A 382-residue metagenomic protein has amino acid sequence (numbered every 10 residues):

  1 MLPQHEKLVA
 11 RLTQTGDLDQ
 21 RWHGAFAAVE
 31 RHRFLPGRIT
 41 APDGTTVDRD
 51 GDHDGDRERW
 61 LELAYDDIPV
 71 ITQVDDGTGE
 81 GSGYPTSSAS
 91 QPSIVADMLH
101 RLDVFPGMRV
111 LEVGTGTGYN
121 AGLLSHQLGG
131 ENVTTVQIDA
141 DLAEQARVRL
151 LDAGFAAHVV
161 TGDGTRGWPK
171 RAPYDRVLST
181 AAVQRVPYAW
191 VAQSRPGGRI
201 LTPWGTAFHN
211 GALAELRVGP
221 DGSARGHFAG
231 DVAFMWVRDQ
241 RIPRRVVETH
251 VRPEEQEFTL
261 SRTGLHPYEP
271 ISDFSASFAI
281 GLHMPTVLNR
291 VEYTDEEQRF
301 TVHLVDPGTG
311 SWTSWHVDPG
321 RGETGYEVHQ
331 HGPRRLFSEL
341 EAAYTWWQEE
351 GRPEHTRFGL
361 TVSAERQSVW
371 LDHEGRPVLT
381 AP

Functional and structural regions predicted by a protein language model:
M1-L111, N120, L142, R357-P382: Class I SAM-dependent transferase core
G16, E30-F34, S179, Y344 (+1 more regions): Short amphipathic alpha-helical segments enriched in hydrophobics
D17-H23, G83-P92, H283-V287, W315 (+3 more regions): Hydrophobic alpha-helical segments that drive targeting, anchoring, or assembly
D50, G226-V232, G310-P319: Short amphipathic beta-strand/extended segments with alternating polar/hydrophobic composition
G83-L201, T206-F208: Conserved nucleotide-cofactor-binding alpha/beta core module
L178, Q184-R299, V378: Class I SAM-binding transferase module
T294-G310: Short amphipathic alpha-helix segments
G308-P382: C-terminal target-recognition/interaction regions appended to catalytic cores
